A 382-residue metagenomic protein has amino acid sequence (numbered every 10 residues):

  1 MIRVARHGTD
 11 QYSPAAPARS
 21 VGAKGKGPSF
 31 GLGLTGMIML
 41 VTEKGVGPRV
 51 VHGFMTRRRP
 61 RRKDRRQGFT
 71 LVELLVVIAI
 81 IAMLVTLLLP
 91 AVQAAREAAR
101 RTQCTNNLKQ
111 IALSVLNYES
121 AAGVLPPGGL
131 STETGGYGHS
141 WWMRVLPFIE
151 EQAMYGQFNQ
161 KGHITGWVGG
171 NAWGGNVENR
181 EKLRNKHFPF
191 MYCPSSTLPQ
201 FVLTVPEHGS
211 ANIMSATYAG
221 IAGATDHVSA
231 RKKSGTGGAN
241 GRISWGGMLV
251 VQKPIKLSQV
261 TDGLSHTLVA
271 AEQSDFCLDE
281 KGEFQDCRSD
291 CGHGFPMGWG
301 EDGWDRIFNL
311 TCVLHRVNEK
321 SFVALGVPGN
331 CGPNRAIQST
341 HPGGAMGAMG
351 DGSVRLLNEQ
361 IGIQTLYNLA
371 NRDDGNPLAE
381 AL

Functional and structural regions predicted by a protein language model:
M1-F69: N-terminal leader/signal peptides at the extreme start of proteins
H7-D10, A15, M83, L87 (+2 more regions): Residues at the start of alpha-helices and the adjacent loop-to-helix junctions
T9-Y12, A23, E43, V85 (+4 more regions): Residue-level detector of alpha-helical hydrophobic segments embedded in or interacting with membranes
P17-A23, G31, V51, K63 (+7 more regions): A generic alpha-helix propensity feature with a strong bias for hydrophobic helices
G27-P28, H52, Q67, E73 (+4 more regions): Short non-domain terminal segments
S29-G33, M39, E73-L74, L87-L88 (+3 more regions): Acidic/proline-rich low-complexity IDRs
R66-R100, Q110: N-terminal single-pass transmembrane signal-anchor helix
A98-L382: Surface-exposed loop/linker segments characteristic of extracytoplasmic
